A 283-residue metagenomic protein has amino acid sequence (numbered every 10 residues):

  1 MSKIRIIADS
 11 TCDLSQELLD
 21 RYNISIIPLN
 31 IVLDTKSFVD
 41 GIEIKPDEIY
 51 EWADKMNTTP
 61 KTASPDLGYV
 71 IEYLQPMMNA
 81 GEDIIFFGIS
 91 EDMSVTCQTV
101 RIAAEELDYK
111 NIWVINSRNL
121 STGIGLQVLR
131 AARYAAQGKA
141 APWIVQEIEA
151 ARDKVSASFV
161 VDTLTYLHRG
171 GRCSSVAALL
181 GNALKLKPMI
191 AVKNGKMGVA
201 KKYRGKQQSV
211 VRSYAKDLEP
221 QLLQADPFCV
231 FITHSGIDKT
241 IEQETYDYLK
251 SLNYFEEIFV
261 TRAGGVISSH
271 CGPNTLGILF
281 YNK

Functional and structural regions predicted by a protein language model:
M1-K3: Extreme N-terminus of proteins, especially the signal/transit-peptide cleavage junction and the first residues
R5, T11-S25, N30, K36 (+3 more regions): Mixed-charge interfacial surface used for oligomerization/domain docking and macromolecular partner engagement
S37-F86, S90-T99, A103-E106: Class I S-adenosyl-L-methionine
E82-I84, W113-N116: Short, flexible active-site-proximal loops enriched in glycine and acidic residues
